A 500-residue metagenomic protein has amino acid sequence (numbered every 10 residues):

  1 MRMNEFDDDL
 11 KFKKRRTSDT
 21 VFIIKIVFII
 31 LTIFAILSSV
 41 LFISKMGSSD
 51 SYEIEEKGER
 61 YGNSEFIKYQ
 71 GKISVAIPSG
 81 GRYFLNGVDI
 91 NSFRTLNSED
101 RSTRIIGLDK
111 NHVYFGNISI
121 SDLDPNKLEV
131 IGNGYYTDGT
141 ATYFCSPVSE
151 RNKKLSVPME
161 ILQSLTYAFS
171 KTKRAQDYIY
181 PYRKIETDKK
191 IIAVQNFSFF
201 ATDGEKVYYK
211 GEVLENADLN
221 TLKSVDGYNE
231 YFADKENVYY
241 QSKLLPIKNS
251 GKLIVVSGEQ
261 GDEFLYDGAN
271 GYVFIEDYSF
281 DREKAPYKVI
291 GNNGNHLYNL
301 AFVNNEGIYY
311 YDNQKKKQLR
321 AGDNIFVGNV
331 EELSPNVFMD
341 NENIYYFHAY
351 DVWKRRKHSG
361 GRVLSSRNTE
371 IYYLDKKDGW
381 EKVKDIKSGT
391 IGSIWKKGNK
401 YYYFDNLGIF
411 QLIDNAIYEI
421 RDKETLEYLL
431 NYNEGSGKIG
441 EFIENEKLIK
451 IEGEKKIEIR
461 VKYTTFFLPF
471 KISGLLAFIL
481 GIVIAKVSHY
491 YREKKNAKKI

Functional and structural regions predicted by a protein language model:
M1-F22, K498-I500: N-terminal Lys/Arg-rich, disordered targeting/topogenic segments
K25-L41, G481: Hydrophobic membrane-insertion alpha-helices, especially the h-region of bacterial N-terminal signal peptides
L41-S64: Ser/Thr/Pro/Gly-rich low-complexity linker/stalk segments immediately outside membranes or between
G58-A76, R101-F115, V130-P147, S170 (+10 more regions): Short beta-strand elements that form the blades of beta-propeller/WD-repeat-like and other beta-sheet-rich scaffold
S79-T95, N117-E129, C145-T166, Q176-I192 (+7 more regions): Short, tandemly repeated low-complexity microdomains enriched for cysteine and small residues
I394-E458: Membrane-proximal extracellular "stem/stalk" segments of glycoproteins immediately N-terminal to a transmembrane helix
K450-I472: Short, aromatic-rich amphipathic segments at membrane interfaces that lie adjacent to a transmembrane helix or signal
F467-H489: Selective detector of the "anchor" transmembrane alpha-helix that sits immediately C-terminal
